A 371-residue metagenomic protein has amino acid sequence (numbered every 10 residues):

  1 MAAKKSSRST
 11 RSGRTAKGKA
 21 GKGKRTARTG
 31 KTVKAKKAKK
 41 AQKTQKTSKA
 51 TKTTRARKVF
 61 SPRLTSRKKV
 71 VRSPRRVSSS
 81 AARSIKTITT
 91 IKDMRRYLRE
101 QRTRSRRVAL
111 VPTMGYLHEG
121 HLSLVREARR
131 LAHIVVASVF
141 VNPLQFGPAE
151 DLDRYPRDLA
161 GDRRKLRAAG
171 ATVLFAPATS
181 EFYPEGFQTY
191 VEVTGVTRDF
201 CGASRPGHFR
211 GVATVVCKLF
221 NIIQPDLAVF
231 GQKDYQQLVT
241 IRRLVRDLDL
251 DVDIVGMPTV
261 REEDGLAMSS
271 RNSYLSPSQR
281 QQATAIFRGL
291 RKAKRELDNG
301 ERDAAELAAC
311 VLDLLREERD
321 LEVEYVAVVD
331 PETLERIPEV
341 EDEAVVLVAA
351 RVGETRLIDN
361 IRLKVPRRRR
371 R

Functional and structural regions predicted by a protein language model:
A2-R8, R14, K22-R25, K31 (+4 more regions): Nucleotidyltransferase catalytic core that binds NTPs
K19, T29-K52: Compositionally biased, intrinsically disordered low-complexity segments enriched for polar/charged residues
E339-A344: A short, glycine/Asx- and small/polar-enriched loop/turn that sits immediately N-terminal to a beta-strand
V345-R371: Generic C-terminus detector
